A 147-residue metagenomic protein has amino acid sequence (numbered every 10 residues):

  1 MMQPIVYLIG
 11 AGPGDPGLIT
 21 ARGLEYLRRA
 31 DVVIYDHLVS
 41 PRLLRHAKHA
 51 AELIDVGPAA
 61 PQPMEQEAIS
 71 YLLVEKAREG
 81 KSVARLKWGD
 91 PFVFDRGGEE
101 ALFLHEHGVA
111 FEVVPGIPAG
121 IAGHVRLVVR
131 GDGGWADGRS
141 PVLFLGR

Functional and structural regions predicted by a protein language model:
M1-P16, A21-I117, A122: Class I S-adenosyl-L-methionine
A119-G131: Structured adenosyl-cofactor binding patch, chiefly the S-adenosyl-L-methionine
V128-R147: Short, glycine-/small-residue-rich phosphate/pyrophosphate-handling segment
